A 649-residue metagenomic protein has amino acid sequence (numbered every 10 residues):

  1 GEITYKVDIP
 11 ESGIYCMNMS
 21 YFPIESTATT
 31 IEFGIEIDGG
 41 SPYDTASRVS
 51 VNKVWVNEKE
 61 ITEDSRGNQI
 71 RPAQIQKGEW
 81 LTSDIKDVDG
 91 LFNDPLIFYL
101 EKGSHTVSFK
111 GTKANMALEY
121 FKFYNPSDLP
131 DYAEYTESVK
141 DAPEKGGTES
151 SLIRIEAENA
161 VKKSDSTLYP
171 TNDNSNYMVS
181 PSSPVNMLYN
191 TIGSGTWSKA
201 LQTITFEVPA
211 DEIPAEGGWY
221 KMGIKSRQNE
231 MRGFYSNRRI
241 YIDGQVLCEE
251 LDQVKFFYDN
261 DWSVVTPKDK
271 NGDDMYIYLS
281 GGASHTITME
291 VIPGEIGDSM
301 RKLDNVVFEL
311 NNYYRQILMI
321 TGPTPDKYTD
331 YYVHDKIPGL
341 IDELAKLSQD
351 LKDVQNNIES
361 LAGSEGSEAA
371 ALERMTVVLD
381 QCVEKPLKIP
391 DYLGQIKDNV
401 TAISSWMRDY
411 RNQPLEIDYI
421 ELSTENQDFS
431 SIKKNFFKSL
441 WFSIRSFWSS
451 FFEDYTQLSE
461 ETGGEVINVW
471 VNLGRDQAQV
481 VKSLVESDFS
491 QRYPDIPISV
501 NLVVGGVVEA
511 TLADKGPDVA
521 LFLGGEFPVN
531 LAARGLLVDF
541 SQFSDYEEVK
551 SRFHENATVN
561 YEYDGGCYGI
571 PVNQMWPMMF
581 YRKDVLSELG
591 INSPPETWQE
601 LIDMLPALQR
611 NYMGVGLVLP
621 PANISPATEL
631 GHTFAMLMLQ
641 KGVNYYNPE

Functional and structural regions predicted by a protein language model:
G1-D418: Extracytoplasmic
F98, T558-Y563: Short acidic-hydrophobic surface loop/beta-edge motif
Y419, S423-E465: Disordered inhibitory propeptide/activation segment of secreted metzincin zinc metalloprotease zymogens, centered on
N435, S499-L502, S541-S544, Y561-E649: Helix-loop-helix "hinge/cap" segment bordering the ligand-binding cleft or interdomain interface
F451, L523, Y581: A conserved hydrophobic position in a structured secondary element of the catalytic/binding core that shapes
E461-Q491, G506: Domain-scale macromolecular recognition modules
T462-R475, I496-N501, V519, Y568: Short, well-ordered beta-strand elements
S487-N560, D584-E596: Extracytoplasmic "Venus flytrap"/periplasmic binding protein-like
